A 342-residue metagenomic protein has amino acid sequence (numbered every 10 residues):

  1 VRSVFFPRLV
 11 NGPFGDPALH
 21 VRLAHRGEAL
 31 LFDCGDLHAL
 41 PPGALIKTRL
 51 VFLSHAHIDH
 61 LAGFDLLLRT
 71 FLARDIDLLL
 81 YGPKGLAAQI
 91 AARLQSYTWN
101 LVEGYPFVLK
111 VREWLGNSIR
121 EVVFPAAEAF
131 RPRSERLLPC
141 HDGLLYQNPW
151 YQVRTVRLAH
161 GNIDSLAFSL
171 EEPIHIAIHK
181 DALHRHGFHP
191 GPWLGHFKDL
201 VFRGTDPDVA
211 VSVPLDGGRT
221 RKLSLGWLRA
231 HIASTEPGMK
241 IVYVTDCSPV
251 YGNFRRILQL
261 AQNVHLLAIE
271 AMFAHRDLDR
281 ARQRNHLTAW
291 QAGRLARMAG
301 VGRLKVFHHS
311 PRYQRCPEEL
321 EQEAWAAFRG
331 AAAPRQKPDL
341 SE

Functional and structural regions predicted by a protein language model:
V1-L45, L50, A167-L170, I176 (+2 more regions): Conserved beta-strand hairpin/beta-sheet module of binuclear metal-dependent hydrolase folds, prominently
F32-C34, R49-D59, P83, V242-S248 (+2 more regions): Active-site neighborhood of phospho(di)ester-bond hydrolases with catalytic His/Asp-centered motifs
D36-G82: Active-site metal-binding motif and surrounding structural segment of the metallo-beta-lactamase
L66-T70, R93, T98-W99, Q314-Q322: Metal-dependent catalytic neighborhoods of phosphoester/phosphodiester hydrolases
P83-I90: Conserved Walker A/P-loop ATP-binding site and its immediately adjacent core in helicase/helicase-like ATPase domains
I90-P139, R312: Active-site neighborhood of divalent metal-dependent phosphoester bond hydrolases
V108-V123, L228-T235, Y251-E342: Binuclear metal-ion centers of metallo-dependent hydrolases, dominated by the metallo-beta-lactamase
E121-Y243, C247-F254, L266: Active-site-proximal loop/helix segment associated with metal-binding centers of metalloenzymes
